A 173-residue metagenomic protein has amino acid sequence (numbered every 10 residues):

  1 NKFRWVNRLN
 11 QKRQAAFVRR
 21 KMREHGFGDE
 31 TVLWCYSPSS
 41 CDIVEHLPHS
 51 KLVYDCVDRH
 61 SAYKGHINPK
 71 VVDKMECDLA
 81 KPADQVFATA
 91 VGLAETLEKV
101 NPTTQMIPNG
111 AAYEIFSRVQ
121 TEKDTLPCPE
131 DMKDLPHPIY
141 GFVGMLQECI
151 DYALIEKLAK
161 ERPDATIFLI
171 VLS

Functional and structural regions predicted by a protein language model:
A16-R23, P69-V86: Membrane-proximal helix-turn-helix segments that form the acceptor-binding/catalytic region of lipid-linked
W34, E45-H60: Active-site proximal beta-strand in glycosyltransferases
C41-D42, C56-N68: A short, histidine- and acid-enriched strand-loop-helix "catalytic/donor-clamping" loop that lines the nucleotide-sugar
P82-A90, Q105, G141: A short beta-strand/loop micro-motif in the catalytic core of glycosyltransferases that engages the nucleotide-sugar
G92, I107-E122: Carbohydrate-associated surface elements
S117-K133: A short helix/loop element that forms part of the nucleotide-sugar donor recognition site in Leloir-type
M132-I150, I155-E156: Conserved donor-binding/catalytic core segment of Leloir-type glycosyltransferases
I167-S173: Glycosyltransferase donor-sugar binding loop
